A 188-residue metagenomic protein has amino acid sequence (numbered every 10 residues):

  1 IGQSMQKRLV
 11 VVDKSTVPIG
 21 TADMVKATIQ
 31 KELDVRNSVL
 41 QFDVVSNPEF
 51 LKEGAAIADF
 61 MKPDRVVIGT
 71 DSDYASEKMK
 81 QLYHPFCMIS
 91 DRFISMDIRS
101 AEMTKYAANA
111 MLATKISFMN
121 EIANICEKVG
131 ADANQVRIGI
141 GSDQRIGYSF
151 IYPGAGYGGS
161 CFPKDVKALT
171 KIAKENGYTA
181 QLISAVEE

Functional and structural regions predicted by a protein language model:
I1-E188: Structural/interface elements that position substrates and couple domains in central-metabolism enzymes
